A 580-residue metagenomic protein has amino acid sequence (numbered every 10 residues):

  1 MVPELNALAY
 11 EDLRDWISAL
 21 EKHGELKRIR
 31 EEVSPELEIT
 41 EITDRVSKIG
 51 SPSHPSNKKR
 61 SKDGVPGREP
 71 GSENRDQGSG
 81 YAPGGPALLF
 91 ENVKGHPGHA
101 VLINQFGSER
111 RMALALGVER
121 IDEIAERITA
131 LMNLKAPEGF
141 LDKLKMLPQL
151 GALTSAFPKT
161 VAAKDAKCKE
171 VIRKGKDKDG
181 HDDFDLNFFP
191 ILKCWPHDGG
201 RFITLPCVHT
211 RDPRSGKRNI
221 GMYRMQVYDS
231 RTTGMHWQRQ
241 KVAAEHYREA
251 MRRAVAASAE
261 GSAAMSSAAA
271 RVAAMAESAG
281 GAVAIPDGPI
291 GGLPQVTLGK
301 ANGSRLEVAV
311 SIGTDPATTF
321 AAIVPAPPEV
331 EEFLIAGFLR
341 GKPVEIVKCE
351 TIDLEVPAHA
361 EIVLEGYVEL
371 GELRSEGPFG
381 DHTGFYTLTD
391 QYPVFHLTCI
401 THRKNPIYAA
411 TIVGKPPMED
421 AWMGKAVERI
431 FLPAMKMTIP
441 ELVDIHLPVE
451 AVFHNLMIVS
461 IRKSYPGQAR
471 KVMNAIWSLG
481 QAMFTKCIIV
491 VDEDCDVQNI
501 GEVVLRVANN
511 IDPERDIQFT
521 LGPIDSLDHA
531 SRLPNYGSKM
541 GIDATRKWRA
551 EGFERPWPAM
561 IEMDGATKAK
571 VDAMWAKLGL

Functional and structural regions predicted by a protein language model:
M1, S51-P83, A256-N302: Intrinsic disorder/low-complexity segments
M1-K59, D76-S258, L298-F379, T383-L580: Extended, highly charged
